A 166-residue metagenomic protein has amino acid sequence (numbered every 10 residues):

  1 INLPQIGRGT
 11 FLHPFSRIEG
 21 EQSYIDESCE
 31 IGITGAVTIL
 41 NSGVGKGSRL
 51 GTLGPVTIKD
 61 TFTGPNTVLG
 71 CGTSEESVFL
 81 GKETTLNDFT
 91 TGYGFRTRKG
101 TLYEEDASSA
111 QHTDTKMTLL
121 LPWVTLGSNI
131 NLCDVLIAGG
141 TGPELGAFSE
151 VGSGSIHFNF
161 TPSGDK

Functional and structural regions predicted by a protein language model:
I1-K166: Domain-scale signature associated with acetyltransferase and cell-envelope carbohydrate enzymes
